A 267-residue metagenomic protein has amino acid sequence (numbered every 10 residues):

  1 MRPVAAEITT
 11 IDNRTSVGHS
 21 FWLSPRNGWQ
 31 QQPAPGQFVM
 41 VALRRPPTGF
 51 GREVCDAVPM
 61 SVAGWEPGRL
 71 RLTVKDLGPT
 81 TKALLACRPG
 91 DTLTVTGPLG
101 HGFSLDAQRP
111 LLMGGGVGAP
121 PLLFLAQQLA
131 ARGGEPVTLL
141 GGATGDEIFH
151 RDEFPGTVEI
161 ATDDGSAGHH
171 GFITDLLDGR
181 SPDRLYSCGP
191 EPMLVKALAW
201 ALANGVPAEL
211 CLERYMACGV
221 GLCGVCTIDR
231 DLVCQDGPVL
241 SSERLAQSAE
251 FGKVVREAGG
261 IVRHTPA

Functional and structural regions predicted by a protein language model:
M1-P89: Ferredoxin-reductase
T10, G64, I160-T162, L210 (+1 more regions): Structural signal for conserved beta-strand scaffold positions within catalytic alpha/beta enzyme cores
R44-T48, T96-G102, G252-K253: Short, charged beta-turn/beta-strand-edge "cap" motif at the junction between a beta-strand and an adjacent loop
P79-A217: FNR/FR-type flavoprotein reductase catalytic core
P121, E191-P192, E213-V239: Local cysteine-cluster metal-coordination motifs and their immediate loop/turn environment, predominantly Fe-S cluster
D229-A267: Short Fe-S-cluster ligation motifs
